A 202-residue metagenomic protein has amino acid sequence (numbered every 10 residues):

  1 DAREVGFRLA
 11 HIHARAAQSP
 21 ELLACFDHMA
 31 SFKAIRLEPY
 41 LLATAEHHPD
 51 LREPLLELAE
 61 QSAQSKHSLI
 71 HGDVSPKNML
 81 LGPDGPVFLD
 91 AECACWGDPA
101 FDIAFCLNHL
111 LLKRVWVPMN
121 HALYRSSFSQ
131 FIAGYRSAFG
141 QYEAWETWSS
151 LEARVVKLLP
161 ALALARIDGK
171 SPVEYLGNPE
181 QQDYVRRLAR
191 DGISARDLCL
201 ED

Functional and structural regions predicted by a protein language model:
D1, T44-H47, N120, Y124 (+1 more regions): Residue-level preference for long, well-ordered alpha-helices that form the structural scaffold of enzyme catalytic
D1-D50, S65-H67, C93-G97, S149-K157: A cross-family kinase active-site recognition segment
Q18-S19, S75-P76, C93-A94, L112-K113 (+1 more regions): Short, solvent-exposed loop/turn segments at secondary-structure junctions
K33-E38, S126-A138, D183-C199: Short, mixed-charge aromatic SLiMs
D50-E57, G134, A138: Solvent-exposed, charged/polar functional surfaces in cytosolic regulatory/catalytic domains
L56-F101: Active-site acidic catalytic loop and adjacent metal/ATP-binding pocket of ATP-dependent phosphoryl transfer enzymes
P86, W145-L151, L164, G169-D202: Regulatory N- and C-terminal appendages and interdomain linkers associated with kinase/kinase-like NTP transferase
A100-E143, L159-G177: Active-site activation/catalytic loop segments of kinase-like enzymes and analogous catalytic loops in related
